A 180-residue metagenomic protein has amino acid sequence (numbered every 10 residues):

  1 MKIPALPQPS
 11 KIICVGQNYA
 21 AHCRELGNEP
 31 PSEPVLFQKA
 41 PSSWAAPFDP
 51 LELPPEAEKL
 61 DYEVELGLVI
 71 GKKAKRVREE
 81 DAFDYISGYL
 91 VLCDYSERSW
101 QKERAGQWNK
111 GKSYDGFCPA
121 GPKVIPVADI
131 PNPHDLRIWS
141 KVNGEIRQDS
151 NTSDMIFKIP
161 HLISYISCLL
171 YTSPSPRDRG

Functional and structural regions predicted by a protein language model:
M1-E63: Extended, compositionally biased flexible segments
K2-A5, A21-H22, N28-P30, R98-R179: Catalytic-pocket segment enriched in acidic/His residues
V15, Q38, V69-G71, L92 (+1 more regions): Short beta-strand-to-turn element immediately C-terminal to the catalytic PLP-Schiff-base lysine in fold type I
Q17-A21, K72-K73, Y95: Alpha-helix/helix-capping structural signal
E65-V69, L90, W139: Residues embedded in well-ordered beta-strands
A74-V77, D129-P131: Short helix-loop capping/hinge motifs at secondary-structure junctions, enriched in acidic/polar residues
K75-Y89: N-terminal accessory regions of nucleic-acid-interacting proteins
